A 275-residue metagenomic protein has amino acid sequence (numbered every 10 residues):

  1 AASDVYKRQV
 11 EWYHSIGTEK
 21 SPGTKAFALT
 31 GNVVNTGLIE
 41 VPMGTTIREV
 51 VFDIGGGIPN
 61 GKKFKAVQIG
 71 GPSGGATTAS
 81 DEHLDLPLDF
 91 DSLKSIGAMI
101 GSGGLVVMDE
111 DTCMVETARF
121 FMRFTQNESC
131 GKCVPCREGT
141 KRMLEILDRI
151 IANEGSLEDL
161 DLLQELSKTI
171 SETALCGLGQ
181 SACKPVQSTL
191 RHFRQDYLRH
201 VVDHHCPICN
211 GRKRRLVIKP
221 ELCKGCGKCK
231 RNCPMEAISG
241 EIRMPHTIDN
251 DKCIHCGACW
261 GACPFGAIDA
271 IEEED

Functional and structural regions predicted by a protein language model:
A1-Y6: Short, small-residue-biased leader/transition segments that mark boundaries at the very start of proteins
E19-V33, N127: Residues forming anionic-ligand binding surfaces in small-molecule and nucleic-acid pockets of primarily soluble enzymes
V34-T46: Short, contiguous acidic and Ser/Thr-rich linear segments
G44-P59: Short amphipathic, charge-patterned alpha-helical segments
P59-L93, R191: Terminal amphipathic helices with adjacent charged low-complexity linkers/tails
D85-R215, P220, M235, G240-P245: Ferredoxin-type iron-sulfur electron-transfer modules in oxidoreductases and energy-metabolism complexes
S129-K132, L222, D251-K252, A262: Short pre-active-site segment immediately N-terminal to redox-active cysteine/selenocysteine motifs in thiol-based
P135-K141, K228-T247, A258-E274: Iron-sulfur cluster-binding cysteine motifs and their immediate structural context in ferredoxin-like electron-transfer
